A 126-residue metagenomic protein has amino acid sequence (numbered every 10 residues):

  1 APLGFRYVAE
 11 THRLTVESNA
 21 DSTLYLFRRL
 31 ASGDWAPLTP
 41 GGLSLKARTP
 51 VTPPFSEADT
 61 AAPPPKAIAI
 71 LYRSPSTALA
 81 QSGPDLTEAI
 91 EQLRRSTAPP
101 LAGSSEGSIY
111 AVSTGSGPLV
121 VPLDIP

Functional and structural regions predicted by a protein language model:
A1-P126: Secretory-pathway glycoprotein ectodomains that are cysteine- and/or Ser/Thr/Pro-rich
